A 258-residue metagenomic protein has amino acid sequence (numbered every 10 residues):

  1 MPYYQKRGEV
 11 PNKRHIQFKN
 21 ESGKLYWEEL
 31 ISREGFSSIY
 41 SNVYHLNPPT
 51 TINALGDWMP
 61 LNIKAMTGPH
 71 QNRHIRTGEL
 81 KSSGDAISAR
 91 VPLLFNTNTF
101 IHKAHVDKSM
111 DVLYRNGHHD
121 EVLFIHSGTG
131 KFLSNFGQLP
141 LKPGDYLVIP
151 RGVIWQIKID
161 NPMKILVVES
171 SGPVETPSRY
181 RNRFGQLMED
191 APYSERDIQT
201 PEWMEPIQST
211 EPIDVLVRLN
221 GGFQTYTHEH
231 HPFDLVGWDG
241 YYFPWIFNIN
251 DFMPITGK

Functional and structural regions predicted by a protein language model:
M1-K258: Jelly-roll (double-stranded beta-helix
